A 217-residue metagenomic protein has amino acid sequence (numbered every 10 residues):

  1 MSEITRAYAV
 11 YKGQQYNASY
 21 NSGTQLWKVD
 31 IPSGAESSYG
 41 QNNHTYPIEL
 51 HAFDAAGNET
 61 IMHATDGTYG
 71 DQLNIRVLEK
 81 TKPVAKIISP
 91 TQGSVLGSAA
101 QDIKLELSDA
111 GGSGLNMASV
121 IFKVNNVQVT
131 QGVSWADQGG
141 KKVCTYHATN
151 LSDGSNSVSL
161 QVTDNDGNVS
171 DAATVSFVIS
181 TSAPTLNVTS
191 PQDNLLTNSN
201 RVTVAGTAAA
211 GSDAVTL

Functional and structural regions predicted by a protein language model:
M1-T5, D109-M117, A209-V215: Extracellular acidic loop/turn motifs
Q14-G23, V129-W135: Short, surface-exposed loop motifs enriched in S/T, G, D/E and P with embedded aromatic residues
S22-G34, D137-T145: Aromatic sugar-binding surface patches on proteins that engage polysaccharides or sugar-phosphate polymers
G34-T45, A148-S155: Surface-exposed, short loops/turns at beta-strand junctions within beta-sandwich domains
D66-K86, V175-N187: Flexible, low-complexity linkers/stalks enriched in Thr/Pro that connect modular domains
G93-A99, D193-N200: Short, solvent-exposed loop/linker segments at the N-terminal edge of repeated beta-sheet extracellular domains
